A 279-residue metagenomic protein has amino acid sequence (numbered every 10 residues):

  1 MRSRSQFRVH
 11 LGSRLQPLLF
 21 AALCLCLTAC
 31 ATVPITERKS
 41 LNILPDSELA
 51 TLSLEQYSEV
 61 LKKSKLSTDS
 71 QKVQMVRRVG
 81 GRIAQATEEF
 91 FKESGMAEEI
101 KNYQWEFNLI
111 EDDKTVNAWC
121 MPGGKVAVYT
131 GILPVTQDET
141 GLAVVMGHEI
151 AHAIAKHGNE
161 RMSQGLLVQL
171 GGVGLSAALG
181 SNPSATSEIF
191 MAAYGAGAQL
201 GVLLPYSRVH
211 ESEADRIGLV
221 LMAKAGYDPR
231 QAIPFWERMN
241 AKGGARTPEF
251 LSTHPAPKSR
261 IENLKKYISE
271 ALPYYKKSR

Functional and structural regions predicted by a protein language model:
R2, C30-R279: A Zn2+-metalloprotease active-site environment signal
R2-L19: Bacterial N-terminal signal peptides that target proteins for export
P17-T28: Bacterial N-terminal signal peptides
